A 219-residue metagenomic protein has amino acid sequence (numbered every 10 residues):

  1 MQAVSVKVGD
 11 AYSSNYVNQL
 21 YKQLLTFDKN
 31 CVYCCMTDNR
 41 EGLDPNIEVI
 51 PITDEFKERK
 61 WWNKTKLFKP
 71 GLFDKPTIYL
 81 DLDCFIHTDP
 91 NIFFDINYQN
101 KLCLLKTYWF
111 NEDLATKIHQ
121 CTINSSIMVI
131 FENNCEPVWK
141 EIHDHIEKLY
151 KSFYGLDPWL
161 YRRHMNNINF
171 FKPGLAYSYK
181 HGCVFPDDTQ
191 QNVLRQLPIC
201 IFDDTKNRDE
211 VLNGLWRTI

Functional and structural regions predicted by a protein language model:
M1-K57, L72-F73, E132, F202-I219: N-terminal anchoring/stem segment of glycosyltransferases
K29-D38, T77-I78, K101-L105, F170 (+1 more regions): Short, hydrophobic beta-strand segments that form beta-sheet elements in well-ordered domains
C34-G42, T88-P90, Y108, G174-Y177: Short, polar loop motifs at secondary-structure junctions
E41-L43, D54-K60, F110-E112, A176-G182: A short acidic, often aromatic-flanked loop/helix-cap motif at beta-alpha or helix-coil junctions that lines enzyme
V49-P51, N63-E112, I130: GT-A fold catalytic core of metal-dependent nucleotide-sugar glycosyltransferases, centered on the diacidic
L72, H119-T122, Q191-L194: Extracellular/periplasmic catalytic domains that process cell-envelope and extracellular macromolecules
A115-I127: A recurrent flexible, glycine/aromatic-enriched loop bordering the glycosyltransferase active site that acts as
S125-I219: Catalytic core and acceptor-binding pocket of nucleotide-sugar-dependent glycosyltransferases
